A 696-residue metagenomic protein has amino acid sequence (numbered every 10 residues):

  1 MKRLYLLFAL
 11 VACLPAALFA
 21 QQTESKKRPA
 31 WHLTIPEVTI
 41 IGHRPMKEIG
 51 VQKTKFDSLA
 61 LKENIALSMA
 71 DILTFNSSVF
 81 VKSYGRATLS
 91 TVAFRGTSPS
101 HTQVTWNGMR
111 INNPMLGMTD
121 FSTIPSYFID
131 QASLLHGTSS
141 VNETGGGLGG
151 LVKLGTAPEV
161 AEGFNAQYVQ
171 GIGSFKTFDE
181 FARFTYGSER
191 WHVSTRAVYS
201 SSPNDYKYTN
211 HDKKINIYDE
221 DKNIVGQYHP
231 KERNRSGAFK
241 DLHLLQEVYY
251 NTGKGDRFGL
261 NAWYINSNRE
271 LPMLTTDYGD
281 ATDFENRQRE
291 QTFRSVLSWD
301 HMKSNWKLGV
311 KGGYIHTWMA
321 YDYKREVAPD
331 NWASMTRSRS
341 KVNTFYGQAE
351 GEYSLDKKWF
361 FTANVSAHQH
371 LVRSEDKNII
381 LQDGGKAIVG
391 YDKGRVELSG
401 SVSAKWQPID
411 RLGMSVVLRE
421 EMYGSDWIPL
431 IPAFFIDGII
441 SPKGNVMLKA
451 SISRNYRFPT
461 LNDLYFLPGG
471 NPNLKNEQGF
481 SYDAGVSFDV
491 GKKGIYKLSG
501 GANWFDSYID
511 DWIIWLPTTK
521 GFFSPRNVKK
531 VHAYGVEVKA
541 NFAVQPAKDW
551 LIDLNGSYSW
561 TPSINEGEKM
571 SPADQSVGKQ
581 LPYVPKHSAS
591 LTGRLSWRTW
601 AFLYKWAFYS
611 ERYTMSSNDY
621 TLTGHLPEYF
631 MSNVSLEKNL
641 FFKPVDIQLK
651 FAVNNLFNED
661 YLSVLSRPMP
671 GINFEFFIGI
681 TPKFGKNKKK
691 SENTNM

Functional and structural regions predicted by a protein language model:
T34-N64, T91, P99: N-terminal periplasmic "start-of-domain" segments of outer-membrane beta-barrel proteins
E37, M69-I72, S90-A93, T105 (+4 more regions): N-terminal periplasmic accessory domains that precede and gate Gram-negative outer-membrane beta-barrel machines
A70-N113: Extracytoplasmic beta-strand/coil segments of soluble accessory domains associated with Gram-negative outer-membrane
M109-G137, P468: Short acidic/polar hinge/loop motifs at secondary-structure boundaries that mediate gating or recognition
K176-S201, K213-N268, Q291-K303, G351-F361: Transmembrane beta-barrel wall of Gram-negative outer-membrane proteins
Y206, R235-D241, K254-L308, Y314-N343: Flexible loop and strand-edge segments within Gram-negative outer membrane beta-barrel domains
N305-Y323, S441, M447-K449, E477-Y534 (+2 more regions): Membrane-embedded beta-barrel scaffold of Gram-negative outer-membrane proteins
Q407-L412, W504-Y508, N527-M615, D646: Gram-negative outer-membrane beta-barrel transporters
